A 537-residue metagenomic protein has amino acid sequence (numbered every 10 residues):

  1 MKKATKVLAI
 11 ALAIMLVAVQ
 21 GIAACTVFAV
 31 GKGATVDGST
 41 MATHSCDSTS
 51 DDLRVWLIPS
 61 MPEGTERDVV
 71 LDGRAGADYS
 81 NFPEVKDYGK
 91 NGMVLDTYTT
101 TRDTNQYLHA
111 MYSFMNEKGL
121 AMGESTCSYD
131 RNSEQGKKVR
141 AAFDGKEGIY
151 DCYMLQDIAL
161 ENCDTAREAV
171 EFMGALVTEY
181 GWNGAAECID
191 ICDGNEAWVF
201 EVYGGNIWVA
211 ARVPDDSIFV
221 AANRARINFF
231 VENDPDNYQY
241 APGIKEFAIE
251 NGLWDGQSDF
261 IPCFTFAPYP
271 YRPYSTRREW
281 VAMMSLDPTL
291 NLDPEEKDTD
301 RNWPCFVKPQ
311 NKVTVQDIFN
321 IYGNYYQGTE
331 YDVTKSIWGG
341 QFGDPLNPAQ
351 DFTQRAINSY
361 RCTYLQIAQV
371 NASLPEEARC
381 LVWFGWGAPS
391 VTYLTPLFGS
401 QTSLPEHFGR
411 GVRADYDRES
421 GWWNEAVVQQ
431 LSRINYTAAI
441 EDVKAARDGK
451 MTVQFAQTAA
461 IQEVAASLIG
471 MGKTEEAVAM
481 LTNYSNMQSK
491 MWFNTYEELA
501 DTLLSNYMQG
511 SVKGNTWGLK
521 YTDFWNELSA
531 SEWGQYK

Functional and structural regions predicted by a protein language model:
M1-A9: Bacterial N-terminal signal peptides that target proteins for export
L12-Q20: Hydrophobic core
C25-C152, F172-C305, P309-V313: A contiguous strand-loop segment
Q156-N162: Short, well-ordered beta-strand elements within core beta-sheets of diverse protein domains
F247-L381, G385: Glycine-rich, aromatic-lined ligand/substrate-binding cores of catalytic and carbohydrate-binding domains
G339-M471: Substrate-recognition/cap regions that form aromatic- and gly/pro-loop-enriched pockets for small-molecule ligands
A446-K537: Histidine-centered catalytic/metal-binding microenvironments
